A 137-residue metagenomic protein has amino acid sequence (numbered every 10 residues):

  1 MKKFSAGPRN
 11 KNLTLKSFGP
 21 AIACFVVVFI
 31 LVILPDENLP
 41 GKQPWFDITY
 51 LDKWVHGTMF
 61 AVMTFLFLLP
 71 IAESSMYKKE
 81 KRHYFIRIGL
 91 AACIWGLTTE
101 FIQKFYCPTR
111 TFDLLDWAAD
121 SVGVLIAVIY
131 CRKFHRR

Functional and structural regions predicted by a protein language model:
M1-W117, S121-R137: Bulky hydrophobic segments
